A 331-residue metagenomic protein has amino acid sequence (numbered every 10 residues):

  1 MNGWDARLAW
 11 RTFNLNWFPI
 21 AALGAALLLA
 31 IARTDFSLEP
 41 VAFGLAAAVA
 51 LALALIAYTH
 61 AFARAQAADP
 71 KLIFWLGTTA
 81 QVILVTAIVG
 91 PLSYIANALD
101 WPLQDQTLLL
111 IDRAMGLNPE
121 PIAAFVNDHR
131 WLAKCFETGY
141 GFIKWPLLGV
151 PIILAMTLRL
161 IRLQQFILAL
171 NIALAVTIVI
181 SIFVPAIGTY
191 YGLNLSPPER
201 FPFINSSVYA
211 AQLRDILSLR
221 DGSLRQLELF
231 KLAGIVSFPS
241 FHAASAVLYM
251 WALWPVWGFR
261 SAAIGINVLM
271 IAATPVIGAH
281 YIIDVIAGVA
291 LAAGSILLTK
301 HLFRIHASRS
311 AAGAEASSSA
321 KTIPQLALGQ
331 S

Functional and structural regions predicted by a protein language model:
M1-L15, I305-S331: Short, intrinsically disordered terminal tails adjacent to the first/last structured region
N2-V49, L72, L76-G149: N-terminal transmembrane-helix/juxtamembrane module of multi-pass inner/ER membrane proteins
L23-I31, T86, L174-I182, V268-V276: Aromatic-anchored segments of alpha-helical transmembrane domains
I73-T79, L148-R200: Interfacial segments of alpha-helical transmembrane regions
L132-L147, A233-A252, I282, I286: Membrane-interface loop-to-helix entry segments
G149-M156, A243-R260, A290-H301: Membrane-interfacial alpha-helical segments at the cytosolic side of multi-pass membrane proteins
F183-P255: Membrane-interfacial catalytic/cofactor-binding modules of polytopic membrane enzymes
G188-Y190, S237, V268-S295: Interfacial helix-loop-helix junctions of multi-pass membrane proteins
